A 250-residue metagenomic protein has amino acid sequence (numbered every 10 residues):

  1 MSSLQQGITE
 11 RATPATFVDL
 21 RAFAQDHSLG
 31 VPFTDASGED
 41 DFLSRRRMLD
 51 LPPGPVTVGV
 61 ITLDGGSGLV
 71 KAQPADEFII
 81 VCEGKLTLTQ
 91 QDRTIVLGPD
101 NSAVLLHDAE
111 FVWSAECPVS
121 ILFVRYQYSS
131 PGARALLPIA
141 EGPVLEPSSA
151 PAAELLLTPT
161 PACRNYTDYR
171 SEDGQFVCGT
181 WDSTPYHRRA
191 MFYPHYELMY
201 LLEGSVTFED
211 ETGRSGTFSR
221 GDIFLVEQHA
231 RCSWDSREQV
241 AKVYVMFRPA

Functional and structural regions predicted by a protein language model:
M1-P55, P118, R125-Q175: A short, N-terminal "cap"/entry segment at the start of jelly-roll beta-barrel domains of the cupin/DSBH fold
F42-R47, G54-Q73, R164-P194, E227-Q228: Conserved short histidine dyad/triad with adjacent acidic residue
V58-V60, F78, T94, S102-V104 (+3 more regions): Conserved hydrophobic/aromatic beta-strand scaffold that supports enzyme active sites
A72-L88, F192-F208: Short, conserved beta-strand element in jelly-roll/cupin
L88-Q90, F123, A190, F208 (+1 more regions): Short hydrophobic/aromatic-rich beta-strand segments that constitute the beta-sheet cores of beta-sandwich/beta-barrel
Q91-D108, T212-H229: Short acidic-glycine-tyrosine-enriched beta hairpin
H107-G132, Q228-A250: Ligand-binding loop in jelly-roll beta-barrel domains
P194, E209, G216-R220, L225-Q228 (+2 more regions): C-terminal, beta-strand-rich globular interaction domains
